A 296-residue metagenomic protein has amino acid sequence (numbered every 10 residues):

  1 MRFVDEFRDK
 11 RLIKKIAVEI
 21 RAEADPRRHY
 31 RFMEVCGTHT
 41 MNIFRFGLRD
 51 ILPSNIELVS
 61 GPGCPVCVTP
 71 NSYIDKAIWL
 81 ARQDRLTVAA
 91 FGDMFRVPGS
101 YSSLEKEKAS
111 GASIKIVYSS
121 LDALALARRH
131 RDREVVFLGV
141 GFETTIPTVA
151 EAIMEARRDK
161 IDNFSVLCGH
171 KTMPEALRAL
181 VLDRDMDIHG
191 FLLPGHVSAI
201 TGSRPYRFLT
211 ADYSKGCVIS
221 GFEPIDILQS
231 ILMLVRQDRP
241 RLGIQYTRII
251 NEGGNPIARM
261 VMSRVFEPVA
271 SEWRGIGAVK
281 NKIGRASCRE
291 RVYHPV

Functional and structural regions predicted by a protein language model:
M1-P26, R31, C36-F44: N-terminal basic/disordered segments at the start of proteins
K10-R11, E34-N42, G63-C67, D93-V97 (+4 more regions): Gly/Ser/Thr-rich loops at beta-strand to alpha-helix junctions that form or flank small-molecule/cofactor-binding
L48-P98: Active-site cofactor/substrate anionic-group-binding motifs, chiefly glycine- and Lys/Arg-rich phosphate-binding loops
L58-S60, G111-S120, R158-E175, H189-G195 (+1 more regions): Short, acidic/small-residue loops that bind anionic groups at enzyme active sites
M94-R129, M173-P174: Glycine-rich oxoanion-binding loops at beta->alpha junctions
R129-G139, T144-P194, I200: Active-site histidine-anchored catalytic micro-motif
D185-T247: A conserved active-site cap/scaffold subdomain adjacent to cofactor or substrate pockets
A286, E290-V296: Single conserved hydrophobic/aromatic residue that forms the stacking wall/gate of nucleotide- or nucleobase-binding
